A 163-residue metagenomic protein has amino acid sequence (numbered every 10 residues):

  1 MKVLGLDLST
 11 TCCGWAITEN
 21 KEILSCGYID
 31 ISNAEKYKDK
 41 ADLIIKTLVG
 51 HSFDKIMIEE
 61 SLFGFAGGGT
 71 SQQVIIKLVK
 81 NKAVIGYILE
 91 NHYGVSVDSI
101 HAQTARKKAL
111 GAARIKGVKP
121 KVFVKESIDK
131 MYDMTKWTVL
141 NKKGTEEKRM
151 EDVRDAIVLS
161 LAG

Functional and structural regions predicted by a protein language model:
M1-G163: Phosphate- and other anionic-substrate recognition elements at nucleic-acid/protein interfaces
